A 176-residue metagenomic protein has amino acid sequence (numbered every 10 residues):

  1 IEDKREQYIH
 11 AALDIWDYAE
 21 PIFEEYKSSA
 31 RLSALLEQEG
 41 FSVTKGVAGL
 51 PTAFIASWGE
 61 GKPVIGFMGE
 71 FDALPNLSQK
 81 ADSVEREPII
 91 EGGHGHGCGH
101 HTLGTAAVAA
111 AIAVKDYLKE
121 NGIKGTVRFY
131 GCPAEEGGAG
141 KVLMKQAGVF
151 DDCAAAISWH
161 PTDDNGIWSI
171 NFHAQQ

Functional and structural regions predicted by a protein language model:
I1-H96, T102-G125: Acidic/His- and Gly-rich active-site-bordering loop/insert found across diverse amide/peptide-bond hydrolases
L74, E85-G95, H101-T102, K119-Q176: Histidine/acidic-residue-rich, glycine-tolerant segments that coordinate divalent metal ions
